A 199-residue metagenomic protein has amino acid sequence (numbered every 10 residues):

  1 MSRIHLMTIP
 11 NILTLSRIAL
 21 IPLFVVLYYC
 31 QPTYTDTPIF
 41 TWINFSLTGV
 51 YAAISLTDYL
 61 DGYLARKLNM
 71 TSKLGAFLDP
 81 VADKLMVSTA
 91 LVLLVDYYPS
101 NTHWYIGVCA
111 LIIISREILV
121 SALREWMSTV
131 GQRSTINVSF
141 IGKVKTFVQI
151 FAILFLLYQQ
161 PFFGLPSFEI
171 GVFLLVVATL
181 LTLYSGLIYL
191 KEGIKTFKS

Functional and structural regions predicted by a protein language model:
M1-S199: Alpha-helical transmembrane bundles and membrane-interface segments of multipass inner-membrane proteins
